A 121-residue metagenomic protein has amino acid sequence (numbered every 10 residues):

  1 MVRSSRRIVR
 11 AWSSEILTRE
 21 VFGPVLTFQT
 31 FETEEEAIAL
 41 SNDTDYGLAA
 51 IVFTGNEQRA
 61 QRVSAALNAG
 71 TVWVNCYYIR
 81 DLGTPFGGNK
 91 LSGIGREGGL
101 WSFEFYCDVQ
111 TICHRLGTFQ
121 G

Functional and structural regions predicted by a protein language model:
R3-G121: Conserved C-terminal structural/oligomerization subdomain of aldehyde/semialdehyde dehydrogenase
